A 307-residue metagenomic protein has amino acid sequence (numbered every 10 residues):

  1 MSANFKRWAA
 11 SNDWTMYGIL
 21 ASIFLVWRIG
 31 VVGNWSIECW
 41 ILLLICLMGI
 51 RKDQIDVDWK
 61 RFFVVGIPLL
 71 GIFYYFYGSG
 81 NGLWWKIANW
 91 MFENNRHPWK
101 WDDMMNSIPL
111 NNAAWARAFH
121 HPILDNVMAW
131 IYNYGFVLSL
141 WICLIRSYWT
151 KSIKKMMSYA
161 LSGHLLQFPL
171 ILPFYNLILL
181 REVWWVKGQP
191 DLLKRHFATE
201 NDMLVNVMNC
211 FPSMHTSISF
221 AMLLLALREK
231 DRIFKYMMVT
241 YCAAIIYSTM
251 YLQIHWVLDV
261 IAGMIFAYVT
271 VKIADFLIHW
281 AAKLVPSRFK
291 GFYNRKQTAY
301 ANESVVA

Functional and structural regions predicted by a protein language model:
M1-W184, G188-M203, R228-T240, A244 (+2 more regions): Terminal transmembrane helix and immediately flanking juxtamembrane interfaces of multi-pass membrane proteins
F174, L179, N206-R228: Alpha-helical transmembrane segments of helical membrane proteins, especially in multi-pass transport, channel
